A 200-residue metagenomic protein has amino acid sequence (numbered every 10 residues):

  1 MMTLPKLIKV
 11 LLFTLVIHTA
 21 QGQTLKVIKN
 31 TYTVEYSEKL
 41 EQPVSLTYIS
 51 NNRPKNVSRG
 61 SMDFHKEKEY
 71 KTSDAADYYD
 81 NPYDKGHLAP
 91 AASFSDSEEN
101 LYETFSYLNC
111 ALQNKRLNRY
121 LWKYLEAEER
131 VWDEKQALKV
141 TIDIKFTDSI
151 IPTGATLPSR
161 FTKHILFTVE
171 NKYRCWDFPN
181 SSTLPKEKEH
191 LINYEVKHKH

Functional and structural regions predicted by a protein language model:
M1-L4, K197: Enriched but not universal
T3-Q21: Hydrophobic h-region of N-terminal signal peptides that target proteins for export in Gram-negative bacteria
T19, S37, F167-T168: Acidic surface patches and DE-rich sequence motifs
T19-A20, T47, N51, L101: Hydrophobic alpha-helical segments
G22-T24, H164: Extended, hydrophobic alpha-helical segments
L25-D84: Short, His- and charge-rich active-site/binding loops that engage polyanionic ligands
K68-H200: Domain-level detector of nuclease and nuclease-like folds in predominantly extracellular/periplasmic contexts
